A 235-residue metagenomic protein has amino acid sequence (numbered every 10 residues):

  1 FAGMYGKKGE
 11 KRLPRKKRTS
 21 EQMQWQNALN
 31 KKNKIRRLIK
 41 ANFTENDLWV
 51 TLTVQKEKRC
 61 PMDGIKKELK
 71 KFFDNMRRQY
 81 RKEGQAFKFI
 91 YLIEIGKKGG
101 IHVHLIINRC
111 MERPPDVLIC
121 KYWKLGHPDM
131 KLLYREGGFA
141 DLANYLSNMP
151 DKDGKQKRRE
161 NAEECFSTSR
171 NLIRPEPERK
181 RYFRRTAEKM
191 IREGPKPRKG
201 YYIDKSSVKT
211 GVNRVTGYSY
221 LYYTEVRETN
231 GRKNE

Functional and structural regions predicted by a protein language model:
F1-G99, R109-E235: Right-hand nucleic-acid polymerase module
